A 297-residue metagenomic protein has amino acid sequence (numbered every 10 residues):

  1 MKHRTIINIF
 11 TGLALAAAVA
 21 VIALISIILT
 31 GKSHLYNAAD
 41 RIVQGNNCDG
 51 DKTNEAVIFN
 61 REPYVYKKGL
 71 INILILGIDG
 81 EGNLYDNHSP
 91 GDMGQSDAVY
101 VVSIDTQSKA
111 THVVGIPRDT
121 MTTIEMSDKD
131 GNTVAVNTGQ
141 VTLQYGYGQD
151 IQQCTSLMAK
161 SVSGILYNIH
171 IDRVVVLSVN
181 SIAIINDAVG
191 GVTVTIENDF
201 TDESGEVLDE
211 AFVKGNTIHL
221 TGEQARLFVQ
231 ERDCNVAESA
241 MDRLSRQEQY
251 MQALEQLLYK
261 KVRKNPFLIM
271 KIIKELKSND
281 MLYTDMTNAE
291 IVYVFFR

Functional and structural regions predicted by a protein language model:
K2-L15, A20-R297: Non-catalytic, solvent-exposed segments at the cell envelope interface
